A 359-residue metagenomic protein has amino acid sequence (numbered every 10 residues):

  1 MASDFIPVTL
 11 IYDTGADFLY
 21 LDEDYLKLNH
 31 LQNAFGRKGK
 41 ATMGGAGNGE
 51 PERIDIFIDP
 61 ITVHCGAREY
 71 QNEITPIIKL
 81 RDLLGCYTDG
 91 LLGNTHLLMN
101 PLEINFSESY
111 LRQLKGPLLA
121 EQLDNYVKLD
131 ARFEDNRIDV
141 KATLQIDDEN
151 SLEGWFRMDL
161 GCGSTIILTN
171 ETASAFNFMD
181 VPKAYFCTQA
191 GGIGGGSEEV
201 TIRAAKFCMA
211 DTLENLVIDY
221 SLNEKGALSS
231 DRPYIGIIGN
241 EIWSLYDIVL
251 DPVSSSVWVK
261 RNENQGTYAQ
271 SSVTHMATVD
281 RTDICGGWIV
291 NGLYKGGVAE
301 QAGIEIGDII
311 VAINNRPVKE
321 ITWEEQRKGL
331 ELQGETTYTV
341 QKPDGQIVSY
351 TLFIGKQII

Functional and structural regions predicted by a protein language model:
M1-I359: Pepsin/retropepsin-fold aspartyl endopeptidases
